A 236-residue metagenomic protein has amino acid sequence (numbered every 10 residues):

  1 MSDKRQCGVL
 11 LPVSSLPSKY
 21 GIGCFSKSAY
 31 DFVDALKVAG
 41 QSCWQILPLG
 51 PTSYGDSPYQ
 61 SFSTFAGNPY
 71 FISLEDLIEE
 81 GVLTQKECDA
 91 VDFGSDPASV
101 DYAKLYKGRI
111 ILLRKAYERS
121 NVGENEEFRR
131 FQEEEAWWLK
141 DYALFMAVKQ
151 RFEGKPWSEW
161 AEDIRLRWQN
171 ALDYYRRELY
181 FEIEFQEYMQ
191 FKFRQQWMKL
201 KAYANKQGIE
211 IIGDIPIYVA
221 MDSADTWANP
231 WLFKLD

Functional and structural regions predicted by a protein language model:
S2-P230: Acidic/aromatic-lined carbohydrate-recognition and catalytic surfaces of CAZymes acting on diverse glycans
L232-D236: Catalytic cores of eukaryotic secretory-pathway lumenal/extracellular enzymes that build and remodel glycoconjugates
